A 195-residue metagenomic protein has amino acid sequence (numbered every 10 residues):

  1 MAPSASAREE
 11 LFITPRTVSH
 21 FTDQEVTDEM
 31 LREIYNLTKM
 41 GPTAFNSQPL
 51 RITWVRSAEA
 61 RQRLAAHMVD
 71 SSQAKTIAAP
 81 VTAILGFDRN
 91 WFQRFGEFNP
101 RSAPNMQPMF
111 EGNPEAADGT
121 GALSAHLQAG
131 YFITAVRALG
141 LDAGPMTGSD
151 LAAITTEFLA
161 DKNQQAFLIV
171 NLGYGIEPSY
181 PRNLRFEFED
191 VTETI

Functional and structural regions predicted by a protein language model:
M1-I195: Acidic, surface-exposed loops and disordered segments
